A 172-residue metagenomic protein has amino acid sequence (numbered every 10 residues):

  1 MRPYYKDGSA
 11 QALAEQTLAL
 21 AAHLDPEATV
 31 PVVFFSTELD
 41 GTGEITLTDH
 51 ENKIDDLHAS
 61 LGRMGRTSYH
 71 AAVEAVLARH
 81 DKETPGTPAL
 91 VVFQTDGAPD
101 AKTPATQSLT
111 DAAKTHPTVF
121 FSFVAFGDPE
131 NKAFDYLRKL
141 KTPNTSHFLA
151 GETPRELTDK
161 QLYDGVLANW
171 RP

Functional and structural regions predicted by a protein language model:
R2-G43: Von Willebrand factor
L24, T95, D128, L137 (+2 more regions): Eukaryotic low-complexity intrinsically disordered regions enriched in polar/acidic and proline/glycine/Q/N residues
P31-D56, D135-Y136: Short beta-strand-loop
V32-F34, F93, F123: Structural beta-sheet core signal
D56-T87, A101, A125-K132: Von Willebrand factor
D81, P85-D100, T106-S108: Extended, charged alpha-helical interaction scaffolds
A98-L140: VWA/integrin I-like adhesion module and closely mimicked acidic/polar interface patches used
K139-P172: C-terminal helix of von Willebrand factor
